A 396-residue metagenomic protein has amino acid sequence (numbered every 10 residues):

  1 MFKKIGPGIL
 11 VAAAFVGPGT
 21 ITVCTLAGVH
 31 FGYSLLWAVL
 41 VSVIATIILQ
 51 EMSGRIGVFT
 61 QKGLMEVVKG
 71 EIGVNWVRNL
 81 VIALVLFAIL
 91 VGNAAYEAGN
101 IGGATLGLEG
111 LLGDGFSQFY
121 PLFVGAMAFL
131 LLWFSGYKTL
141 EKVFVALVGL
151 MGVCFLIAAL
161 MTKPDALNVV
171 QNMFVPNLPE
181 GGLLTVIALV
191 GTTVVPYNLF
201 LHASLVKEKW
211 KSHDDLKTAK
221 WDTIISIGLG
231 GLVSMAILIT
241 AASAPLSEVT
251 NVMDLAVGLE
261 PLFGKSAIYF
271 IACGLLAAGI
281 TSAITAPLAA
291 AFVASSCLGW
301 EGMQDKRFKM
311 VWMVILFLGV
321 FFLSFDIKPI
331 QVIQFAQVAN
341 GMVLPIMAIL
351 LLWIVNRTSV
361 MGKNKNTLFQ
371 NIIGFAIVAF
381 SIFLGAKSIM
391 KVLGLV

Functional and structural regions predicted by a protein language model:
M1-T20, L80, T185, W210-D215 (+2 more regions): Membrane-interface "cap" regions at the ends of multi-pass membrane proteins
V11, A38-E71, V85-A95, A241: Juxtamembrane transmembrane-helix boundary signature
C24-L26, M52-V77, L108, S247-L262 (+1 more regions): Flexible loop linkers connecting adjacent transmembrane helices in multi-pass alpha-helical membrane transporters
G32, T60-V91, L111-S117, W221-I224 (+2 more regions): Transmembrane-helix boundary/entry motifs in multi-pass membrane transporters
T46-G54, W76-N100, T105-F134, G191 (+1 more regions): Helix-loop-helix module between adjacent transmembrane segments
I47-F59, V206, G228-L255: Extracellular/periplasmic helix-exit of transmembrane alpha-helices
A83-L86, L111-W133, L150-F155, M303-F321 (+1 more regions): Transmembrane alpha-helical segments of multi-pass small-molecule transport proteins
V148-V175, L183-A203, L350-S359, L384-L395: Hydrophobic alpha-helical segments and their helix-loop junctions in multi-pass secondary transporters
